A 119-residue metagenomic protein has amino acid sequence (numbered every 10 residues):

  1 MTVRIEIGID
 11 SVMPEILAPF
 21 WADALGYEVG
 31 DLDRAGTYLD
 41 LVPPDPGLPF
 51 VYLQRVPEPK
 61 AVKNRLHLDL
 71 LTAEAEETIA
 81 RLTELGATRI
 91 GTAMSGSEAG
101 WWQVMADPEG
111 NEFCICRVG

Functional and structural regions predicted by a protein language model:
T2-I9, E15, L25, G30-D33 (+2 more regions): Vicinal oxygen chelate
R4-I5, K63-L68: Eukaryotic phosphotyrosine signaling hubs
G8-D10, D69-L71: Short hydrophobic/aromatic beta-strand micro-patches that form the beta-sheet surface supporting nucleotide- or nucleic
E15-A18, E74-A80: Short, conserved charged micro-motifs
V56-E58, V62: A charge-rich, low-complexity, intrinsically flexible signal that marks solvent-exposed coils, linkers, repeats
T72-E74, S95-G96: Short beta->alpha connector loops
